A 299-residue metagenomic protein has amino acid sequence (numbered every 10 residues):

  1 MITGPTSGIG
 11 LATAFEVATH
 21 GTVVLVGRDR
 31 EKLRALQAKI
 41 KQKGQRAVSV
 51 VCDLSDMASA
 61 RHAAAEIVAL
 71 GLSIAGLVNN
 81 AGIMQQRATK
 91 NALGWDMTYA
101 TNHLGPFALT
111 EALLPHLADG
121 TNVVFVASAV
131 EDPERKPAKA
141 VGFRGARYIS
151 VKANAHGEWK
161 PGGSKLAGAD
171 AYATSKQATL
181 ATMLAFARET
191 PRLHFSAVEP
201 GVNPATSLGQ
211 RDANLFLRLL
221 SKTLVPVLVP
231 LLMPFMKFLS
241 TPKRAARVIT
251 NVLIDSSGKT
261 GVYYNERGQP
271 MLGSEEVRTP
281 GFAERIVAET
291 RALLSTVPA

Functional and structural regions predicted by a protein language model:
M1-P204, T296-V297: Rossmann-fold NAD(P)H-dependent dehydrogenase/reductase core
E31, A58, K243, G281-E284: A generic "alpha-helical surface" signal
L36, A178-T182, A245-V248, I286 (+1 more regions): Alpha-helical packing segments of well-folded alpha/beta enzyme cores
H62, E66, A108, R247-N251 (+2 more regions): Alpha-helical elements of Rossmann-like donor-binding domains used by nucleotide-donor carbohydrate transfer enzymes
R135-K139, S207-D212, E275-V277: Short aromatic-enriched loop/helix-cap "lid" or pocket-rim segments at secondary-structure transitions that line
N154, K160-A169, V202-R244: Alpha-helical membrane-targeting segments
V225-S274, P280-F282, A292: C-terminal helical subdomain
G281-A299: Amphipathic terminal alpha-helices
